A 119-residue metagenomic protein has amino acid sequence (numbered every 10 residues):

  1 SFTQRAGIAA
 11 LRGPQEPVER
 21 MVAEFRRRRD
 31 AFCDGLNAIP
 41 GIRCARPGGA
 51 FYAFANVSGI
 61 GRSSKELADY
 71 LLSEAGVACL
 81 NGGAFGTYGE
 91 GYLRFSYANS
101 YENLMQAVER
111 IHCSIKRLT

Functional and structural regions predicted by a protein language model:
S1-T119: PLP-dependent class I/II
